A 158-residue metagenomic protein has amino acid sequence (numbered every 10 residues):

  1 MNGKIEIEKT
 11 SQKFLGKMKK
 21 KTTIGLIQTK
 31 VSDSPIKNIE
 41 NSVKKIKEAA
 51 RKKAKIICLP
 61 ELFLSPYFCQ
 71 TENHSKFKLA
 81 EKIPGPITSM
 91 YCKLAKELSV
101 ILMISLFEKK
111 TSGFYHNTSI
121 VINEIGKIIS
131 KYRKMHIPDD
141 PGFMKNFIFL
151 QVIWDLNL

Functional and structural regions predicted by a protein language model:
G3-K19: Short beta-strand/loop segment at the start of cytosolic alpha/beta domains
E6-I7, E81-I83, K110-L158: Active-site catalytic loop in hydrolytic enzyme cores
L15-K30: Short beta-strand segments enriched in small/hydrophobic residues
G16-K19, L102, Q151, N157: RNA-binding accessory domains that recognize and position tRNA/RNA substrates
Q28-K30, P60, R133: Residue-level recognition of beta-strand->loop/alpha-helix junctions
Q28-K47: N-terminal phosphate-binding loop and adjacent alpha-helix
P35, K47-I125, K131: Cys-nucleophile CN-hydrolase/nitrilase-fold catalytic domain and related Cys-dependent amidase chemistry that acts on
V43, H74-K76, P138: Glycine-rich, phosphate-binding/catalytic loops in enzymes
